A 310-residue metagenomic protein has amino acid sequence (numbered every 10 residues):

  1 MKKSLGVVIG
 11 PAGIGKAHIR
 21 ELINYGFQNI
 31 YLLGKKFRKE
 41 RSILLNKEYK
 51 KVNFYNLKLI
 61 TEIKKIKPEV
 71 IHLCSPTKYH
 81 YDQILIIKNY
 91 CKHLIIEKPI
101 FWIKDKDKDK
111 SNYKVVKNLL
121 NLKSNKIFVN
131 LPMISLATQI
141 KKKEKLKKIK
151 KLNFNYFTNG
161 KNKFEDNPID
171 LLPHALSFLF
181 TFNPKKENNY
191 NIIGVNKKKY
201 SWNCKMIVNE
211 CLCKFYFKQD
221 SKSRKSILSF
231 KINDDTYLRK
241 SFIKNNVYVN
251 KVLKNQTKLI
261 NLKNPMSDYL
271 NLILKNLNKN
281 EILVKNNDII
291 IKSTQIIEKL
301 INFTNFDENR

Functional and structural regions predicted by a protein language model:
M1-Y49: N-terminal Rossmann-like dinucleotide-binding module
H18, V52-N118: Beta-loop-alpha module in the N-terminal Rossmann-like domain of NAD(P)-dependent dehydrogenases, especially those
I23, L32-G34, R41-E48, I63 (+3 more regions): C-terminal helix-rich "cap/oligomerization" subdomain common to oxidoreductases
F27, Y90-K92, K123-N125: A short helix->loop->beta-strand "cap" motif at the edges of active sites that frequently abuts
K64, F101-G160: A contiguous active-site-proximal alpha/beta segment in oxidoreductase catalytic domains
N130-A137, T158-N188: Mid-domain beta-loop-alpha active-site segment that forms a flexible, acidic cofactor/metal-binding surface
D170-N246, S267-N280, I297-L300: Contiguous beta-strand/loop segments that form the cofactor/metal-binding neighborhood of enzyme cores
R239, T257-N271, K285-D288: Active-site loop of classical SDR/Rossmann-like NAD(P)-dependent oxidoreductases, centered on the catalytic Tyr-X3-Lys
